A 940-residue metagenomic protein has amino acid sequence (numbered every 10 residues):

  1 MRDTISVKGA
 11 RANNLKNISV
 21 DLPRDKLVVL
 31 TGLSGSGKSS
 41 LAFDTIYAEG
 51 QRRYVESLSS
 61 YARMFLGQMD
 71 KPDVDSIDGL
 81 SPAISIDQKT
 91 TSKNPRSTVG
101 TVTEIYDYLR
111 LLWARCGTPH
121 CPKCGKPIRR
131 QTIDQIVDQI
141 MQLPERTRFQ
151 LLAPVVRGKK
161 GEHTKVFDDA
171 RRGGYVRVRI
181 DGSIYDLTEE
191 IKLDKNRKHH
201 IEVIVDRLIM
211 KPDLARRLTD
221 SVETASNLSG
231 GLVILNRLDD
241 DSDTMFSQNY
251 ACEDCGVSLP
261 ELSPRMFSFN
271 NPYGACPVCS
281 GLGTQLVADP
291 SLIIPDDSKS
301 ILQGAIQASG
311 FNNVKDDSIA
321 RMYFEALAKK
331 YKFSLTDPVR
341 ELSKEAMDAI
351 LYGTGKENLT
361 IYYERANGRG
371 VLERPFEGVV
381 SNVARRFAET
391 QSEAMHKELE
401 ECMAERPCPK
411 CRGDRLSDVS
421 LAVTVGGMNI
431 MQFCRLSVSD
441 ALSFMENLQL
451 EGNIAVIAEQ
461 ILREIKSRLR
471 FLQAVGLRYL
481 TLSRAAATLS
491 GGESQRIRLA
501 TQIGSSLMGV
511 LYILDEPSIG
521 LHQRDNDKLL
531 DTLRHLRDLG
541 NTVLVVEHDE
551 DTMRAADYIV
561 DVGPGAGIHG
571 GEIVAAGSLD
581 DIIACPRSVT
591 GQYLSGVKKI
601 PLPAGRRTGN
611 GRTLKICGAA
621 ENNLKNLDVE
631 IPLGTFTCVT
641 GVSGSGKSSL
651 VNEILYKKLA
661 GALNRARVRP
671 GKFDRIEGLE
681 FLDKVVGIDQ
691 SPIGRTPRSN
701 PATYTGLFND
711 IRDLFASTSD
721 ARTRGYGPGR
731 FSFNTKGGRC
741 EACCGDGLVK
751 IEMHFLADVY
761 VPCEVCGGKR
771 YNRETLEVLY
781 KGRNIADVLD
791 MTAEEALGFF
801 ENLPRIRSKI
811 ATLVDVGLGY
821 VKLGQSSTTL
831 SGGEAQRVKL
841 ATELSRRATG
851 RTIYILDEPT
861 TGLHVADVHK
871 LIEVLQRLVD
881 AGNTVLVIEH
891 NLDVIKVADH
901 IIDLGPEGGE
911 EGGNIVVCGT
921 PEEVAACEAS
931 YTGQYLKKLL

Functional and structural regions predicted by a protein language model:
M1-L940: Conserved phosphate-binding elements of NTP-dependent enzyme cores
